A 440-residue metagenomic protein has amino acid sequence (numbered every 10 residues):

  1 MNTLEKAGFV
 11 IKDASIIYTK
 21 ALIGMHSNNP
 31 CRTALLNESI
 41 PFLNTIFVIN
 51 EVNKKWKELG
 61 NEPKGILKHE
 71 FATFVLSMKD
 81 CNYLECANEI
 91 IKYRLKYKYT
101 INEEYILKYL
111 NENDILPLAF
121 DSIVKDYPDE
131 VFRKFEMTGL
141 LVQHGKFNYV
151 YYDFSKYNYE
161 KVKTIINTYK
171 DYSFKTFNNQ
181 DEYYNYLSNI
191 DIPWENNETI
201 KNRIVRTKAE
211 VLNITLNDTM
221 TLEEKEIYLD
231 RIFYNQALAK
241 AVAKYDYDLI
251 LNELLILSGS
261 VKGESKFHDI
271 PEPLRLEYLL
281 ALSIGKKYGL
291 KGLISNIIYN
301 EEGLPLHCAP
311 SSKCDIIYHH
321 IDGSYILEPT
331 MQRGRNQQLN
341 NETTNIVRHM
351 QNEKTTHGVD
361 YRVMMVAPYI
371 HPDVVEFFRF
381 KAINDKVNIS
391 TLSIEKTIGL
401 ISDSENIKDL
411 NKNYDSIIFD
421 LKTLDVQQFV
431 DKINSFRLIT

Functional and structural regions predicted by a protein language model:
M1-N235: Donor-sugar nucleotide-binding helix/loop cap in glycosyltransferases
A209-V211, M220-T440: Catalytic core segments in nucleotide and nucleic-acid processing enzymes
